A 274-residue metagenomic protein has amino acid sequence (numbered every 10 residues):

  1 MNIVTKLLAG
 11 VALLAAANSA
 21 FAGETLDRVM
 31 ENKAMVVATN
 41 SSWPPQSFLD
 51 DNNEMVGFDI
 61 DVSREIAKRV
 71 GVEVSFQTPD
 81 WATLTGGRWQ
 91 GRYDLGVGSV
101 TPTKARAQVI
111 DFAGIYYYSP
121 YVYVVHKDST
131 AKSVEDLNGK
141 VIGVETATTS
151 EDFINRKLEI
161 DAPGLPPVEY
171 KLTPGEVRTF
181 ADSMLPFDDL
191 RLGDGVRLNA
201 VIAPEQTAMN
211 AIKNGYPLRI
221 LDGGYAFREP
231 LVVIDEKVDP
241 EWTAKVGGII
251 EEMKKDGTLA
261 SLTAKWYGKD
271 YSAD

Functional and structural regions predicted by a protein language model:
G23-S99, K245-V246, M253-D256, K265: Extracytoplasmic small-molecule ligand-binding "clamshell" domains of the periplasmic binding protein/Venus flytrap
E24, D61-R69, D128-A131, E135-T149 (+2 more regions): Extended ligand-binding regions for polar small-molecule ligands
E24, T149-L172, V177, Y216 (+2 more regions): Ligand-binding clefts/hinges and TM-proximal coupling segments of bilobed small-molecule sensing domains
V36-P44, M55-K68, T101, V122-A181 (+1 more regions): Bilobed "Venus flytrap"/periplasmic-binding protein-like clamshell domains and structurally analogous long
S41, Y117-V125, K171-L172, E205 (+2 more regions): Periplasmic-binding protein-like
R64, K68, E73-D136, R219 (+1 more regions): Acidic, polar ligand-binding/catalytic clefts
F76-G86, V168-L192: Short helix-initiation/N-cap motifs at beta->coil->alpha
T83, V100-Q108, D152-D161, D188-F227: A ligand-binding cleft/hinge motif common to bilobed small-molecule-binding domains
